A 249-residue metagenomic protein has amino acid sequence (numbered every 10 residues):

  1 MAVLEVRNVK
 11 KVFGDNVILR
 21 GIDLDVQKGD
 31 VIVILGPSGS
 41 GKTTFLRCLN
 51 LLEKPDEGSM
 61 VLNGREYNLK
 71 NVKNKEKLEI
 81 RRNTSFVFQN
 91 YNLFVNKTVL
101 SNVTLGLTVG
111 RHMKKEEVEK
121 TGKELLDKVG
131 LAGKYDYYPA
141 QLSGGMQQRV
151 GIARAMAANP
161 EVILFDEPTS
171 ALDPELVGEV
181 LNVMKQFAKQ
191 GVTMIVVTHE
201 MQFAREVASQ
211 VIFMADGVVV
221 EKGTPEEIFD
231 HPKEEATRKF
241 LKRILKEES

Functional and structural regions predicted by a protein language model:
N50: Helix-to-loop junction immediately C-terminal to a conserved catalytic motif
Y67-S85, K115-E116, H231-P232: ABC ATPase NBD coupling module
Y138-L142, M146: Conserved ABC ATPase signature
A157-E161: A short, proline-enriched helix->beta-strand linker immediately N-terminal to the Walker B motif in ABC-type P-loop
I163-D166: Catalytic Walker B motif of ABC-type/P-loop ATPase nucleotide-binding domains
P174-L176: Helix N-cap at the start of a conserved alpha-helix in ABC-type nucleotide-binding domains
